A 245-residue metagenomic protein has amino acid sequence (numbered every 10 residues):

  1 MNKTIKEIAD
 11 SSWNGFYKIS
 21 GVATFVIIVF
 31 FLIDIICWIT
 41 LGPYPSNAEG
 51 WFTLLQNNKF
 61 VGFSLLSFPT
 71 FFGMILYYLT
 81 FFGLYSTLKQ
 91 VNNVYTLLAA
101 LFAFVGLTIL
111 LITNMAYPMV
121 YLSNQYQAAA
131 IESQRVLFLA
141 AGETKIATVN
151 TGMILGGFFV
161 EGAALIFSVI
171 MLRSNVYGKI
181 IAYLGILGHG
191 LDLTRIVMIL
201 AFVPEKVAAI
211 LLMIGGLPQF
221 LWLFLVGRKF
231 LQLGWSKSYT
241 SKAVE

Functional and structural regions predicted by a protein language model:
M1-E245: Hydrophobic, aromatic-enriched alpha-helical segments typical of multi-pass transmembrane helices
